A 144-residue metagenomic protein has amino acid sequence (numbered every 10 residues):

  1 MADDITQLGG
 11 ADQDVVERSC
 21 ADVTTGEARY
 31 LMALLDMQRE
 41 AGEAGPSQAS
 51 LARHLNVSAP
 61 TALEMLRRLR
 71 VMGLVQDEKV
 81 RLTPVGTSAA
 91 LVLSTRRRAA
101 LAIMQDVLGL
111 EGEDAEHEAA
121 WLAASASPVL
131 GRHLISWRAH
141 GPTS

Functional and structural regions predicted by a protein language model:
A2-L31, S94: Short alpha-helical segments that sit at the start of domains
E17-V57: N-terminal helix-turn-helix DNA-binding core of bacterial DNA-binding proteins
Q48, L66, L101: Helix-turn-helix DNA-binding elements, focusing on the entry/boundary residues of the two helices that contact DNA
R53-V71: Short amphipathic alpha-helical interaction segments
R70-V80: A short, conserved structural fragment
E78-R97: Basic, amphipathic "hinge/linker" alpha-helix immediately C-terminal to the N-terminal HTH DNA-binding motif
A99-H140: Amphipathic alpha-helical dimerization/coiled-coil segments that flank or bridge DNA-binding/regulatory modules
